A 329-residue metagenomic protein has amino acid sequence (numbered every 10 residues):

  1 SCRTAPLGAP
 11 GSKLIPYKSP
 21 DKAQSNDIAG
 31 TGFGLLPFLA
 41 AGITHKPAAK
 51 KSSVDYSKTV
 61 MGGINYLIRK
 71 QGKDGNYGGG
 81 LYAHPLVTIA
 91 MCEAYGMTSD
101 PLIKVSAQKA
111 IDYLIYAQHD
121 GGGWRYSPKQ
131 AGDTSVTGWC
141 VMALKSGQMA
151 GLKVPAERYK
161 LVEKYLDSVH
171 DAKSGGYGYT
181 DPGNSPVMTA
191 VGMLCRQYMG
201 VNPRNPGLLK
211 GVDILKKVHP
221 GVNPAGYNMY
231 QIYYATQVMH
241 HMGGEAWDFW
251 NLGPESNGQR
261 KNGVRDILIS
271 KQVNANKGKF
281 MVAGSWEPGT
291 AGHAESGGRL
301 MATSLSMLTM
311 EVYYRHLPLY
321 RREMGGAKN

Functional and structural regions predicted by a protein language model:
S1-N329: Preference for long, amphipathic alpha-helical scaffolds in soluble/luminal domains and all-alpha bundles
